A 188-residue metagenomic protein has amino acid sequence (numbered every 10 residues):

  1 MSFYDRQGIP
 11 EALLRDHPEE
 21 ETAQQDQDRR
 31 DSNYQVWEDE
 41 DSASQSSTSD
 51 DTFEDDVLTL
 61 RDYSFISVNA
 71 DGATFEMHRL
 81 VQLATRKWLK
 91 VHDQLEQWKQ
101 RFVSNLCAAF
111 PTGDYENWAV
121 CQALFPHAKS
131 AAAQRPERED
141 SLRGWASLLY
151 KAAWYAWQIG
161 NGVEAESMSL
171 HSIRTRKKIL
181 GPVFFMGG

Functional and structural regions predicted by a protein language model:
M1-V91, E96-S104: C-terminal boundary/linker of central alpha/beta nucleotide-binding cores
S2, K99-H171, T175: Extended alpha-helical scaffolding segments used for macromolecular assembly and cargo binding
H78, G181-F184: Short, conserved phosphate/pyrophosphate- and ester-handling motifs at nucleotide-, phospho-/glycolipid
K90, I173-R174, P182-V183: Hydrophobic alpha-helical membrane context
S147, M186-G188: Residue register of alpha-helical TPR repeats
